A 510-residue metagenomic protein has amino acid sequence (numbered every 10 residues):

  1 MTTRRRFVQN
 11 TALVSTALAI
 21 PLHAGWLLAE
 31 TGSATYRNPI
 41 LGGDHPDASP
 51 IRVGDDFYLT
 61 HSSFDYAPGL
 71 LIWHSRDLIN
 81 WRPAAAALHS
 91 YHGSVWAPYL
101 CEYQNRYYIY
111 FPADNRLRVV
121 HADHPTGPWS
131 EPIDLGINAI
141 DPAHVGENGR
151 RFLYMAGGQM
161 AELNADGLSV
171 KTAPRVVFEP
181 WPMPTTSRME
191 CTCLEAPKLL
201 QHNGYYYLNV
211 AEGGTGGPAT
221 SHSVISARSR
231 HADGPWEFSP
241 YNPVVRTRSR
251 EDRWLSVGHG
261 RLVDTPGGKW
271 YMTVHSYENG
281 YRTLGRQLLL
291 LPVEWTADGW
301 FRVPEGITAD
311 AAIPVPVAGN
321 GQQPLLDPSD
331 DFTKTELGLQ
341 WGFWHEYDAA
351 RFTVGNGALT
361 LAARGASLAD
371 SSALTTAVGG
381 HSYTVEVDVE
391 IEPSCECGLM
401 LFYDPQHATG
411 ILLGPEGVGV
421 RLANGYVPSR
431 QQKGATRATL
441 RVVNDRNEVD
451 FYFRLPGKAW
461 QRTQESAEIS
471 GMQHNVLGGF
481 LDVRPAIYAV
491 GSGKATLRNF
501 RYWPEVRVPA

Functional and structural regions predicted by a protein language model:
M1-A510: Carbohydrate-active catalytic/glycan-binding domains of CAZyme proteins, especially the secreted or lumenal ectodomains
